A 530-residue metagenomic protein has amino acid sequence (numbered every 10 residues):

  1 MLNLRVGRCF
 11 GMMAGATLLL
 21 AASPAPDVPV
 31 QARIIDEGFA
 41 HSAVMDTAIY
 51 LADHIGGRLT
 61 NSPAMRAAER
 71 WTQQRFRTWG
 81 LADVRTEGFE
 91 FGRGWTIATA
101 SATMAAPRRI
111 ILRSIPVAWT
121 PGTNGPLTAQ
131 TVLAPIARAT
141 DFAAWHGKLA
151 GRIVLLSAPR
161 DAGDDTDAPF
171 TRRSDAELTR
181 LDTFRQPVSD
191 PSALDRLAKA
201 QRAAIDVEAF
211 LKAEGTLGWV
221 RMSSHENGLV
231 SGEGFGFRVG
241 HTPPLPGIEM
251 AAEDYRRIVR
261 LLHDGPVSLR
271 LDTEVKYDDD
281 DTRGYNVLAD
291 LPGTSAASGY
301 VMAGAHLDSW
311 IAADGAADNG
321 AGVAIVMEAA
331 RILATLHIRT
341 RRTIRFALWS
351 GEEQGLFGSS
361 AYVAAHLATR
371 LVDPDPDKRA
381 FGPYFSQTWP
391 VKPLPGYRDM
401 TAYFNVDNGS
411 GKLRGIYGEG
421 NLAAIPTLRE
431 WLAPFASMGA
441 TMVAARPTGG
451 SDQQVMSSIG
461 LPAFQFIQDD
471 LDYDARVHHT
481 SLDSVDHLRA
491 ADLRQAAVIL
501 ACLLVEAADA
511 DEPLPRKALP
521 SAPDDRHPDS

Functional and structural regions predicted by a protein language model:
G7-A21: Bacterial N-terminal signal peptides
S23-V30, I49, D53-P187: Noncatalytic luminal/extracellular "stalk/propeptide" segments of secretory-pathway proteins
P26-S62, E226, S231-V239, D308 (+2 more regions): N-terminal capping segment at the start of a domain
V28-A32, M45-A48, A52, G56 (+15 more regions): Extracytoplasmic/secreted envelope proteins and their assembly/folding machinery, especially bacterial periplasmic
V28-V30, I111-R113, W119-A143, G236-A316 (+1 more regions): Soluble metallo-hydrolase cores and metallopeptidase-like ectodomains found primarily in the secretory/periplasmic
Q31-F39, D53-A64, A100, G122 (+13 more regions): Second-shell loop/turn segments in exported
P107-I111, N124, A129, G151 (+6 more regions): Metal-dependent peptidase/peptidase-like ectodomains
S189-Q201, I205-E208, K212-A213, G218 (+4 more regions): Active-site-adjacent substrate-binding region of metalloamidase/peptidase-like peptide-processing proteins
